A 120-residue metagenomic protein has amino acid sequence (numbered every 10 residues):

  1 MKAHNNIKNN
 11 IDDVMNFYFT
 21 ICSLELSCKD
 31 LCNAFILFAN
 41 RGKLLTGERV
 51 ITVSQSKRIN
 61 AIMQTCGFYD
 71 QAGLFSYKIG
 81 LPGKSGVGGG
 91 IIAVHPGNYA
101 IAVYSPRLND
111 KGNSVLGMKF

Functional and structural regions predicted by a protein language model:
M1-T46: Active-site-proximal helix/loop microenvironment of the serine DD-peptidase/beta-lactamase transpeptidase fold
F38-F120: Structured C-terminal helix/loop/strand segments within mature extracytoplasmic catalytic/sensor domains
